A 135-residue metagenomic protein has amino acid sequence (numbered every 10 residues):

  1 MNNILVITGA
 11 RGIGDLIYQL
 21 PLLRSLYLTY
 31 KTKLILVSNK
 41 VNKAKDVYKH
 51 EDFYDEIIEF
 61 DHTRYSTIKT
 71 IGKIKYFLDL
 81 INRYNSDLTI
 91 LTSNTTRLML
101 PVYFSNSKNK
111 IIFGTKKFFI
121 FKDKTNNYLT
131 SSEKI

Functional and structural regions predicted by a protein language model:
M1-I135: Catalytic machinery of carbohydrate-active enzymes, primarily nucleotide-sugar-dependent glycosyltransferases
